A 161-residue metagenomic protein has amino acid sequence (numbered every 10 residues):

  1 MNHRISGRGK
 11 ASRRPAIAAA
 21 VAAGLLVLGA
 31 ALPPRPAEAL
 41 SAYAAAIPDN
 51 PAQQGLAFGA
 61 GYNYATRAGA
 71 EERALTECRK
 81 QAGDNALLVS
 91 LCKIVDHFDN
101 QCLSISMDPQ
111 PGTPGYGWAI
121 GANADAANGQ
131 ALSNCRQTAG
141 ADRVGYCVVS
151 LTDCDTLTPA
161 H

Functional and structural regions predicted by a protein language model:
N2-A20, G29-H161: Helix-coil modules at protein/domain termini and other flexible surface or pore-lining loops, especially C-terminal
